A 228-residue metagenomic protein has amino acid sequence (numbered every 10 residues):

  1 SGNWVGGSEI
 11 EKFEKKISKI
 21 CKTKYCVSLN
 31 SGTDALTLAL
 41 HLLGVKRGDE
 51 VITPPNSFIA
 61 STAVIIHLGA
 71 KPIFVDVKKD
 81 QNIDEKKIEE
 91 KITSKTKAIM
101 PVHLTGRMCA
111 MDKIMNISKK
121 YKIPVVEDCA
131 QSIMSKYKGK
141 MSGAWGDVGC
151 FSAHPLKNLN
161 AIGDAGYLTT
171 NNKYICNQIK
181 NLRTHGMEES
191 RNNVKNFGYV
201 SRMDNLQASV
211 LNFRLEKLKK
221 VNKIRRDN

Functional and structural regions predicted by a protein language model:
G2-E50, V64-L68, I73-F74, K140: Phosphate-binding glycine-rich loop
I10-E14, M111, N222, R226: Short C-terminal alpha-helical element
K15, D112-M115, D164: Active-site phosphate/pyrophosphate- and oxyanion-stabilizing loops and adjacent acidic/basic residues in soluble
H41-C129, K136: PLP-dependent aminotransferase-like
S132-K138, W145-N228: Active-site region of PLP-dependent enzymes
